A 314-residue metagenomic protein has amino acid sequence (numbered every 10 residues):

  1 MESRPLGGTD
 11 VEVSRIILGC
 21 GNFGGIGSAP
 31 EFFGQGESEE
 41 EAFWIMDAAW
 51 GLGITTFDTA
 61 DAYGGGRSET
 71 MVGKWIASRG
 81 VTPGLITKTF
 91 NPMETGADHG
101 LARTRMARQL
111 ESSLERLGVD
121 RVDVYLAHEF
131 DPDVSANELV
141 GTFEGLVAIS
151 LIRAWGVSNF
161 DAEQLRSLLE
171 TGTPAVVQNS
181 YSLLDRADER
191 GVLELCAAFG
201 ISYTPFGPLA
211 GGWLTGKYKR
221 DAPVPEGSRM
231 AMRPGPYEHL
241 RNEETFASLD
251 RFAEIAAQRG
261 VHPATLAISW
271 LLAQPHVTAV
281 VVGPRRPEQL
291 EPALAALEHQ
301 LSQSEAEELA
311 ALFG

Functional and structural regions predicted by a protein language model:
M1-P83: N-terminal binding-site loop/beta-alpha segment at the start of enzyme catalytic domains that lines or forms
S3, F130-G314: Beta/alpha (TIM)-barrel catalytic core signal, keyed to glycine-rich beta->alpha loops juxtaposed to Asp/Glu that bind
G25-P30, P92-D98, L214, Q289: A short acidic, helix-capping loop that chelates divalent metal ions and anchors anionic groups
Q35-A49, G100-L117, D161-S167: Short, acidic/polar
A60-E69, P92-M93, D131-S135, L183-A187: Acidic-and-aromatic substrate-binding clefts and catalytic sites of carbohydrate-active enzymes
G73-G84, L114-G118, L168-G172: Acidic (Asp/Glu)-rich catalytic clusters
T82-E94: A short, structured active-site edge motif that brings together acidic residues
L114-P132: Active-site groove signature of glycoside hydrolases
